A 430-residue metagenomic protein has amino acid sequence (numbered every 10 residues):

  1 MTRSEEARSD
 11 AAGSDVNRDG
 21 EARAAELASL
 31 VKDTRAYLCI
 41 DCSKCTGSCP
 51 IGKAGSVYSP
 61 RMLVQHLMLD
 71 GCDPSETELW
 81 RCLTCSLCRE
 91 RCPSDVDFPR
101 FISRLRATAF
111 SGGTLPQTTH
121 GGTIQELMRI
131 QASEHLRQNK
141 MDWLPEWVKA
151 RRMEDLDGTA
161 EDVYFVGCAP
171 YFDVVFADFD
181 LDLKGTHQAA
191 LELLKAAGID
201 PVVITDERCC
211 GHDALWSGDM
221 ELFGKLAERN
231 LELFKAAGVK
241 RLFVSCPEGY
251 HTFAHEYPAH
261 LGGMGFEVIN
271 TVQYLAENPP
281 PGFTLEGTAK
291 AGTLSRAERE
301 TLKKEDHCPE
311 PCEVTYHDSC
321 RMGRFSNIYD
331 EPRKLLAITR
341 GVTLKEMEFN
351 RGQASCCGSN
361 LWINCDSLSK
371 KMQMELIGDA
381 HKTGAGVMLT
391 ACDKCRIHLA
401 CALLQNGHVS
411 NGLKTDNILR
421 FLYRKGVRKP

Functional and structural regions predicted by a protein language model:
R3, R8, G13-S14, R18 (+1 more regions): Arginine-selective low-complexity/disordered segments
G13-D33, K53-R81, C85-L87, D95-I130 (+5 more regions): Ferredoxin-type iron-sulfur electron-transfer modules in oxidoreductases and energy-metabolism complexes
D33-A36, V64-C209, A214-V244, Y250 (+3 more regions): Iron-sulfur-cluster electron-transfer modules
C39-C45, C49, C82-C88, C92 (+5 more regions): Short cysteine clusters
G47-P50, A54, E90-D97, F325 (+1 more regions): Short functional micro-motifs and their immediate structural scaffolds
F172-E267, G323-I338, T343-P430: Cofactor-cradling patches in redox/metallo enzymes
E277-A291, T301-T339: C-terminal amphipathic alpha-helical segment
